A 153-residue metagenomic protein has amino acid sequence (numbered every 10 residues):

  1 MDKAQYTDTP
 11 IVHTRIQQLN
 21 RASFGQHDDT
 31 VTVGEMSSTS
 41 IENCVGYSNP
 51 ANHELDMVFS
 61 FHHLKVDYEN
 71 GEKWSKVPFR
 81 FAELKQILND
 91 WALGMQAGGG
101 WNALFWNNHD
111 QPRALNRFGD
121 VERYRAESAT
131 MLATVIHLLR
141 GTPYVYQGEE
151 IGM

Functional and structural regions predicted by a protein language model:
M1-M153: Active-site and adjacent substrate-binding regions of carbohydrate-active enzymes
